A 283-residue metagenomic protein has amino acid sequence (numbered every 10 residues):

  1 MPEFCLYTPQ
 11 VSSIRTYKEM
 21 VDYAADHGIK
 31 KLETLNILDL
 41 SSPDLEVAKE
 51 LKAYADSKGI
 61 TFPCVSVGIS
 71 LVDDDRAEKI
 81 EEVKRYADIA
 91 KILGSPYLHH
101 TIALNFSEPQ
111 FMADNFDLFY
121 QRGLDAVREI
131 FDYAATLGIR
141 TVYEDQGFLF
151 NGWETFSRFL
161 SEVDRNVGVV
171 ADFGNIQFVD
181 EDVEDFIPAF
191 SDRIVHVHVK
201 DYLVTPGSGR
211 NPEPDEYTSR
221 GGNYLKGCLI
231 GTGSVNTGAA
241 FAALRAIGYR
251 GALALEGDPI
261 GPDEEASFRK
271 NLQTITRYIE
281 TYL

Functional and structural regions predicted by a protein language model:
M1-R15: Boundary/entry segment of secreted carbohydrate-active catalytic domains
E3, D56-S57, D73-G168, E265: Active-site acidic/histidine proton-transfer and metal-coordination neighborhood in alpha/beta enzyme cores
E3, K31-L32, V65, R128-S234 (+1 more regions): Acidic/histidine-rich catalytic cores of soluble enzymes
P9-V11, L35-D39, V67-S70, A103-N105 (+4 more regions): Active-site beta-loop-alpha junctions enriched in small/polar residues
S12-A24, R76-D88, V179-I187, T237-A240: Short, acidic/polar
V21-D26, P43-C64, K84-G94, F131-T136 (+3 more regions): Acidic (Asp/Glu)-rich catalytic clusters
E33-A55, N105-E108: Glycine-rich, proline-tolerant flexible connector loops at the mouths of alpha/beta enzymes
E264-L283: C-terminal helical cap(s) of enzyme catalytic domains, especially alpha/beta-barrels
